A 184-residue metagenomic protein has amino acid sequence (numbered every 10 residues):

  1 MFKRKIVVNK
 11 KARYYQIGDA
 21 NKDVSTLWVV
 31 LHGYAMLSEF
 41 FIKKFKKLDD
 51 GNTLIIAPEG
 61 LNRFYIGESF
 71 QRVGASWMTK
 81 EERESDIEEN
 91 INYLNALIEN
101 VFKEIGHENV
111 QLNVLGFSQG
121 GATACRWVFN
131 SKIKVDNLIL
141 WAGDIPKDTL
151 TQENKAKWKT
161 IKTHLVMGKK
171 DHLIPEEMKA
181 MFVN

Functional and structural regions predicted by a protein language model:
V7-H107: Serine-hydrolase catalytic machinery in alpha/beta-hydrolase-like enzymes
T26-L27, Q111-N113, N137: Structural motif
V30-L31, L115, V166: Short hydrophobic segments within beta-strands
K43, R126-N130: Active-site signature of alpha/beta-hydrolase-fold catalytic machinery across serine- and Asp/Cys-nucleophile hydrolases
N113-G116, W141: Short beta-strand immediately N-terminal to the catalytic nucleophile in serine-hydrolase-like folds
L115-G120, A124: Gly/Ala-rich beta-loop-alpha elbow adjacent to hydrolase catalytic centers
I133-P146: A conserved short beta-strand
G143-N184: The feature captures the conserved acid-bearing segment of alpha/beta-hydrolase catalytic domains
